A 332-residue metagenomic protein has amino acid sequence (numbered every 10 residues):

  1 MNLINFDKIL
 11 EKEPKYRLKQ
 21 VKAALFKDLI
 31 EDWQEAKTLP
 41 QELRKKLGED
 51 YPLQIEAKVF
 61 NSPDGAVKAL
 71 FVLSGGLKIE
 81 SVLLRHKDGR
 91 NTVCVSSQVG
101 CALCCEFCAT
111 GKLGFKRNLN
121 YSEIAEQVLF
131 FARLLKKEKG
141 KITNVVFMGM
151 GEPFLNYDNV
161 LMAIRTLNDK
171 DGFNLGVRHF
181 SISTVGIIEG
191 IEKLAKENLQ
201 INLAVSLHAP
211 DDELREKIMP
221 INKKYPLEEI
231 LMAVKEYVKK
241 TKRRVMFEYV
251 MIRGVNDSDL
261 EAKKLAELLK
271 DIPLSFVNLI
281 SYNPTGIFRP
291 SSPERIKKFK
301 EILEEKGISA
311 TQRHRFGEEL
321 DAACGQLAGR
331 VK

Functional and structural regions predicted by a protein language model:
M1-I79, K235-R244, M251-K332: Auxiliary Fe-S-binding modules of radical SAM enzymes
F6-I9, I124, V160, I230: Hydrophobic/aromatic residues in well-formed alpha-helices
V21, T110, F147: A short beta-strand submotif of the Rossmann-like class I SAM-dependent methyltransferase core that lines
F60-S62, S96-S97, S183, S206: Short linear Ser/Thr-Pro motifs
V67, I79, N91-V95, L103 (+1 more regions): Generic beta-strand structural signal
G75-R85, G89: P-loop NTP-binding catalytic core
R85-L129: Canonical Radical SAM [4Fe-4S] cluster-binding loop centered on the CxxxCxxC motif and its immediate flanking residues
A132, K136-A310: Conserved AdoMet/S-adenosylmethionine-binding subsite of the radical SAM
